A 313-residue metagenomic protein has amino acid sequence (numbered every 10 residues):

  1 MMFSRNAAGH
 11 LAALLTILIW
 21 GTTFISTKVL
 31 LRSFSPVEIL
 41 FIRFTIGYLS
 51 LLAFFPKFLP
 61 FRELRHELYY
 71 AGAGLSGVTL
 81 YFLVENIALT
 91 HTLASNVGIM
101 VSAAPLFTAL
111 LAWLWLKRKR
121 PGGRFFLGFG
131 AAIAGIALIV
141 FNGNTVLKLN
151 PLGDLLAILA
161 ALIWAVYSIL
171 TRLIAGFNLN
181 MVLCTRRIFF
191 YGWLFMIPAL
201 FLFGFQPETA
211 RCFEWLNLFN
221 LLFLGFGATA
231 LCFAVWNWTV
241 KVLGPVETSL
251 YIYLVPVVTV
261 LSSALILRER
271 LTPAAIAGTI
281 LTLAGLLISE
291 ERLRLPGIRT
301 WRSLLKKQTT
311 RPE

Functional and structural regions predicted by a protein language model:
M1-E38, L75, L147-L173, F195 (+1 more regions): Glycine-/small-residue-enriched transmembrane alpha-helix faces in small-molecule transporters and effluxers
M2-F3, L11, I42-F44, Y253-E313: C-terminal-most transmembrane helix of multi-pass membrane proteins
A8-A12, E38-A53, G72, F125-A134 (+4 more regions): Hydrophobic alpha-helical transmembrane segments of multi-pass integral membrane proteins, especially transporters
I19, T23-F24, L52-V101, L111 (+2 more regions): Specific transmembrane alpha-helical segments of multi-pass solute transporters/efflux pumps, especially DMT/EamA
I25-S33, L89-T90, V140-L152, L202-L216 (+3 more regions): Membrane-interface helix termini and inter-helical loops of multi-pass transporters
S33, H91, R118, F177-N178 (+2 more regions): Helix-loop interface residues and adjacent transmembrane-helix termini in multi-pass membrane transporters, primarily
E38-L49, G77, N86-R124, A160 (+1 more regions): Specific alpha-helical transmembrane segments that line the substrate/conduction pathway and gating interfaces
L51, A71, L111, P121-G143 (+3 more regions): Hydrophobic transmembrane alpha-helices of multi-pass small-molecule transport proteins
